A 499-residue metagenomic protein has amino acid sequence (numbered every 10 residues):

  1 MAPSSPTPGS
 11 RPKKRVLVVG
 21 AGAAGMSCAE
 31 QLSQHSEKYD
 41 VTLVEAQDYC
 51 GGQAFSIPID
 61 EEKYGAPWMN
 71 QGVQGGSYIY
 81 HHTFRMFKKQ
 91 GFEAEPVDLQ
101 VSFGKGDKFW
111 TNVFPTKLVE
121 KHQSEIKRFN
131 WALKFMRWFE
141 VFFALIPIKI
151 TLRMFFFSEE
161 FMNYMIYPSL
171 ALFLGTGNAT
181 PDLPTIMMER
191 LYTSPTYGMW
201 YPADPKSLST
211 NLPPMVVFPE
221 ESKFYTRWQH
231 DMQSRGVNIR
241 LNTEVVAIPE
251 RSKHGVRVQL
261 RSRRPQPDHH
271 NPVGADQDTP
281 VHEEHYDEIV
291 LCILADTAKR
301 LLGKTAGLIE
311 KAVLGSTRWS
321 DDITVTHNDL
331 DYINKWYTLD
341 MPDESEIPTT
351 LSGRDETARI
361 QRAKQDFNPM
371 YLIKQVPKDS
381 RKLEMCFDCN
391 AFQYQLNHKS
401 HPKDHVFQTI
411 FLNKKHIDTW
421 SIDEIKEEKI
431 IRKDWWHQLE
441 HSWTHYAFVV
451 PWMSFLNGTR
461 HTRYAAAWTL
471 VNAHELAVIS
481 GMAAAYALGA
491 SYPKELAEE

Functional and structural regions predicted by a protein language model:
P6-L43: N-terminal Rossmann-like FAD-binding beta1-loop-alpha1 element of flavoenzymes
A24, Y49, D296: Conserved Rossmann-like nucleotide-cofactor binding loop
S33-D60: Glycine-rich FAD pyrophosphate-binding loop
T42, E95, N238-R240, I431-W436 (+1 more regions): General small-molecule cofactor/ligand-binding pocket signal
S56-F84: N-terminal glycine-rich dinucleotide-binding loop that anchors FAD/FMN and/or NAD(P) in oxidoreductases
P58, A66, K88, E283-E288 (+2 more regions): C-terminal segments that line or cap access tunnels to active or ligand-binding sites in enzymes and enzyme-associated
S77-T196, E499: Mobile amphipathic helical/loop "lid" adjacent to a hydrophobic cofactor/ligand pocket
T193-D287: Helical element adjacent to the flavin cofactor pocket in flavoenzyme catalytic cores
